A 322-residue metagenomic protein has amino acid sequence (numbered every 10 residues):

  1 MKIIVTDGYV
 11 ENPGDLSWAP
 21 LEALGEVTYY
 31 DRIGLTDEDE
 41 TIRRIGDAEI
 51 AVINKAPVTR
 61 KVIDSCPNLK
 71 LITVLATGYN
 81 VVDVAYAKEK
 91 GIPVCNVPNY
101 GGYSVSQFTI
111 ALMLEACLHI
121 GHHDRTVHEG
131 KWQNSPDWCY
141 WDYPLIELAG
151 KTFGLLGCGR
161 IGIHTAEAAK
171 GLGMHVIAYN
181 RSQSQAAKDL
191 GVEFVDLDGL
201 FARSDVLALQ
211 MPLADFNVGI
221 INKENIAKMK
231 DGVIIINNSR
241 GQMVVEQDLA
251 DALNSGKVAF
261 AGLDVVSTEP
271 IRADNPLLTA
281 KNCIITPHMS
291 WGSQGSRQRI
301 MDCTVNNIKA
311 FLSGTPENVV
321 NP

Functional and structural regions predicted by a protein language model:
M1-A48, I177: N-terminal glycine-/charge-rich "phosphate-binding" loop or analogous flexible N-terminal tail
D31, L75-A76, I92-Y103, N180 (+1 more regions): Short beta->alpha connector loops at strand-helix junctions that form conserved, small/polar/Pro-enriched
I45, C66-L69, F201: Structural signal for repeat-unit boundaries in curved repeat scaffolds
R60-I63, R181-P276: Rossmann-like adenosine-cofactor binding region
K90, P98-T152, E167, V320: Phosphate-binding beta-alpha-beta segment of Rossmann-like dinucleotide-binding domains, i.e., the NAD(P)
V94-C95, H175, G232-P322: Rossmann-like dinucleotide-binding domain for NAD(H)/NADP(H)
I161: Hydrophobic/small residue at the entry helix of a nucleotide-binding pocket
